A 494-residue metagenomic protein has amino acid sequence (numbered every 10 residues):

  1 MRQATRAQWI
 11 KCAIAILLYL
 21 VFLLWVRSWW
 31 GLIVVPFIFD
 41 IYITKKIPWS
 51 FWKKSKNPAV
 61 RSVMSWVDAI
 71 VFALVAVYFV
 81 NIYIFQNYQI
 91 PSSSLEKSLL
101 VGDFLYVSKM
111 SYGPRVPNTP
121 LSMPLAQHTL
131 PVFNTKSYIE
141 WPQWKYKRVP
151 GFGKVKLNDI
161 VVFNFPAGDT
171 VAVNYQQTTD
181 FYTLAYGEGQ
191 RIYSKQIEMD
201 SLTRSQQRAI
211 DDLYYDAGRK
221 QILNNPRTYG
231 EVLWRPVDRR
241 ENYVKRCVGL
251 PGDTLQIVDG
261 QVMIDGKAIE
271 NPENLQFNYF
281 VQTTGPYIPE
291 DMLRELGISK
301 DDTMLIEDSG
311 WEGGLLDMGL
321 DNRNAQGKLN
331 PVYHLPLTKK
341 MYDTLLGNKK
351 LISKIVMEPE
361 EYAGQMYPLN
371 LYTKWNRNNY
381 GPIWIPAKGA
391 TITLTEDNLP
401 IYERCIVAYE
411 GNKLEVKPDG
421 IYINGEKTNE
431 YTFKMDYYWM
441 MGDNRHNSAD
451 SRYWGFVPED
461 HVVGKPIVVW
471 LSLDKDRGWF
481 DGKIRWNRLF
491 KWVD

Functional and structural regions predicted by a protein language model:
M1-D494: Extended hydrophobic leader/signal-anchor segments used for secretion and membrane insertion
